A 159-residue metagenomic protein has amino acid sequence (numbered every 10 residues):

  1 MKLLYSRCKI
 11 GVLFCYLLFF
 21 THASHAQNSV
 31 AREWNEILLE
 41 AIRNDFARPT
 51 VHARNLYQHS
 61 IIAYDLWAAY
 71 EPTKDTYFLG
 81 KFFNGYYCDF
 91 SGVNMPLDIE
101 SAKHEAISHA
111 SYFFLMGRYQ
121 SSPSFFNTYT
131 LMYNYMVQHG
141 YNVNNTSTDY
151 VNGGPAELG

Functional and structural regions predicted by a protein language model:
M1-S29: Bacterial Sec-dependent N-terminal signal peptides
Q27-G159: Acidic/polar surface patches and capping/hinge elements
